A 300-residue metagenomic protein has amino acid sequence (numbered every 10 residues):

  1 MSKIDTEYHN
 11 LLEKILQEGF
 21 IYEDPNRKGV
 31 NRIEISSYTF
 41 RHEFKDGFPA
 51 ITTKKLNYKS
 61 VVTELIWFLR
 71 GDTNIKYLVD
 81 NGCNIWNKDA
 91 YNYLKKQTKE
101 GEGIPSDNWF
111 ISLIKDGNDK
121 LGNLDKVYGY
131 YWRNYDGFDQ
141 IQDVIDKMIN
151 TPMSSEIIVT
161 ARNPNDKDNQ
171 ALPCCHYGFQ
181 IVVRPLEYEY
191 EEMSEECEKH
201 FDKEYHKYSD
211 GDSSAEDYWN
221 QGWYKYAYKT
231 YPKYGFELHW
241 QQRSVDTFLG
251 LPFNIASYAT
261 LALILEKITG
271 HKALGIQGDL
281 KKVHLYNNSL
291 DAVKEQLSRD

Functional and structural regions predicted by a protein language model:
M1-D300: Terminal, non-catalytic protein-protein interaction segments that mediate quaternary/complex assembly
